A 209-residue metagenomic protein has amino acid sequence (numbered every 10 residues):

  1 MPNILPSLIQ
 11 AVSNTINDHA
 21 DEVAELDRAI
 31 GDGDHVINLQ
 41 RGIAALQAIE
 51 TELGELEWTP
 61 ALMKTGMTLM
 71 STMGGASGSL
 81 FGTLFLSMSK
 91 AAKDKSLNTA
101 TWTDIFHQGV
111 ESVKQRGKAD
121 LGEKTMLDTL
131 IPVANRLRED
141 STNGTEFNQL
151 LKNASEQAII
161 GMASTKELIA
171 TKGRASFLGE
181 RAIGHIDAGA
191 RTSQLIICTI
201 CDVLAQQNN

Functional and structural regions predicted by a protein language model:
M1-N209: N-terminal loops that bind phosphate or other acidic moieties and the adjacent beta-alpha structural core
